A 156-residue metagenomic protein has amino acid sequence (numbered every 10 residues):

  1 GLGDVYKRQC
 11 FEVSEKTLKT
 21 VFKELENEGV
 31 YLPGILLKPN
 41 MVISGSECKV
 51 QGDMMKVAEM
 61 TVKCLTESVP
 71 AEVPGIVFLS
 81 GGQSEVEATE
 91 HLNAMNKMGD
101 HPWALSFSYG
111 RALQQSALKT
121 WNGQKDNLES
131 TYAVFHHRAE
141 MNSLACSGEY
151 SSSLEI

Functional and structural regions predicted by a protein language model:
L2-Y6: Short, small-residue-biased leader/transition segments that mark boundaries at the very start of proteins
K7-I156: Active-site capping/gating regions of soluble enzymes
